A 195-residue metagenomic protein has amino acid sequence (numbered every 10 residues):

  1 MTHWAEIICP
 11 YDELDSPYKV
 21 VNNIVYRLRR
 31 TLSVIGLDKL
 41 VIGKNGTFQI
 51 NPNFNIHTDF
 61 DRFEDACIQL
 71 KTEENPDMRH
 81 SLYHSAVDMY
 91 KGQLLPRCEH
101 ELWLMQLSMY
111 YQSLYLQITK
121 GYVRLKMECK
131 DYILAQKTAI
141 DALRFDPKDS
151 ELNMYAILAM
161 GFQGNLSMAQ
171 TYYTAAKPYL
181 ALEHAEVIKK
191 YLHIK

Functional and structural regions predicted by a protein language model:
M1-K137, D141, D146, S150-E151 (+3 more regions): Intrinsically disordered, low-complexity protein-interaction/activation regions
A156-M160: TPR/Sel1-like alpha-solenoid repeat signature
